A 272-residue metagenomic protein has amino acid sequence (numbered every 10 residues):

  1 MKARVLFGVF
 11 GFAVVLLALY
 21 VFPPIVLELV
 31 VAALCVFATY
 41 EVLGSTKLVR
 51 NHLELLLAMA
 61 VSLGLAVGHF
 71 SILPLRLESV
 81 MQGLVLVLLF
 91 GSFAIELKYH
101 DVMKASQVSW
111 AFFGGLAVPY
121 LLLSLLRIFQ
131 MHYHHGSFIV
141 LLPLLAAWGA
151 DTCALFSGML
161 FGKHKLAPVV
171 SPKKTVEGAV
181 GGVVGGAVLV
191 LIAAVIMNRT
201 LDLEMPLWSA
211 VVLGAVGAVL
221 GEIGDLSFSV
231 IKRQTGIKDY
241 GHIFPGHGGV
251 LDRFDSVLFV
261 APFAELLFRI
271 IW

Functional and structural regions predicted by a protein language model:
M1-A215: Membrane-embedded alpha-helical bundles of polytopic integral membrane proteins
G149-A150, V180, L251-F259: Membrane-embedded alpha-helical segments of transport systems, primarily multispan ion/solute transporters
L155-G158, K232, V260: Generic transmembrane alpha-helix signature in multi-pass membrane proteins, especially transporters/channels
V216-G221: Transmembrane alpha-helix interface/packing and boundary motifs in multi-pass membrane proteins, characterized by
F228: Acidic, glycine-rich loop-and-beta core segments that form the ion-binding/anion-interacting portion of active sites
R233-S256: Interfacial loop-to-transmembrane junctions
E265-W272: Juxtamembrane boundary at the C-terminal end of a transmembrane helix
